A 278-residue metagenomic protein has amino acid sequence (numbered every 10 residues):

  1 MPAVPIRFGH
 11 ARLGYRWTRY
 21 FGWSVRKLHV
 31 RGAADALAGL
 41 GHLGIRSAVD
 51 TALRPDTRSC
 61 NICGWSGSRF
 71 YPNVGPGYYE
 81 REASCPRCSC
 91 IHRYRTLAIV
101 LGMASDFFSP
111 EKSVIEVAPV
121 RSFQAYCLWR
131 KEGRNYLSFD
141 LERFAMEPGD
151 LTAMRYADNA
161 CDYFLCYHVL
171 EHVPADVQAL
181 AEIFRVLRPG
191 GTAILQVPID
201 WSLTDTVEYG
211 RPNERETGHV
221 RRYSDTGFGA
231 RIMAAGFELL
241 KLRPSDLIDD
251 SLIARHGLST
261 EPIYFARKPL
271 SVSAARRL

Functional and structural regions predicted by a protein language model:
V4-A157, R243, D250-L278: Conserved N-terminal segment of class I S-adenosyl-L-methionine
I45-R58, I62, P174-I183, R188 (+1 more regions): S-adenosyl-L-methionine-dependent methyltransferase catalytic module, highlighting the catalytic core
S68-Y71, C161, P212, A235-F237: Aromatic-residue hotspot detector
Y156, C161-L165: Hydrophobic beta-strand segment of the Class I
Y167-H172: Short catalytic micro-motifs in class I SAM-dependent methyltransferases
